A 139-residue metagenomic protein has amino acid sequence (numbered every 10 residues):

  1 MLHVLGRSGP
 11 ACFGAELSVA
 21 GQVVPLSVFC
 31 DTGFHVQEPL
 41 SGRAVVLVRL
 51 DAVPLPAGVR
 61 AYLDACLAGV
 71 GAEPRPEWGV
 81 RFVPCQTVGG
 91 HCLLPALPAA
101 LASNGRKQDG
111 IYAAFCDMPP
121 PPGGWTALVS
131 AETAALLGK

Functional and structural regions predicted by a protein language model:
M1-P39, A44-L47, P54-L55: Canonical alpha-helical transmembrane segment with a positive-inside/aromatic-interface signature
F13-T32, A65-G138: Aspartyl protease catalytic core from the pepsin/retropepsin fold
F34-F82: Cytosolic, membrane-proximal regulatory domains of ion/volume homeostasis and mechanosensation machinery
